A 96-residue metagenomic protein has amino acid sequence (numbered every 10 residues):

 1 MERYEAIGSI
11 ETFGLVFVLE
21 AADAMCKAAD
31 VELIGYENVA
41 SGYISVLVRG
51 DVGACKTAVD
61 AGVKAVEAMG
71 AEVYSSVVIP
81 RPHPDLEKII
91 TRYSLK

Functional and structural regions predicted by a protein language model:
R3-T12: Short glycine-/aliphatic-rich beta-strand segments at the starts of folded cytosolic domains
L15-K27: Short amphipathic alpha-helix segments
A29-D30, V63-A71: A common structural junction motif
V31-Y36, Y74-S75: A short linear hydrophobic-aromatic micro-motif
S45, S75-P84: Metallocofactor- and cofactor-centric catalytic cores in central/energy metabolism, strongly enriched
R49-C55: Helix N-cap motif at beta-to-alpha junctions
P84-K96: Short, low-order "capping/linker" segments at domain edges
